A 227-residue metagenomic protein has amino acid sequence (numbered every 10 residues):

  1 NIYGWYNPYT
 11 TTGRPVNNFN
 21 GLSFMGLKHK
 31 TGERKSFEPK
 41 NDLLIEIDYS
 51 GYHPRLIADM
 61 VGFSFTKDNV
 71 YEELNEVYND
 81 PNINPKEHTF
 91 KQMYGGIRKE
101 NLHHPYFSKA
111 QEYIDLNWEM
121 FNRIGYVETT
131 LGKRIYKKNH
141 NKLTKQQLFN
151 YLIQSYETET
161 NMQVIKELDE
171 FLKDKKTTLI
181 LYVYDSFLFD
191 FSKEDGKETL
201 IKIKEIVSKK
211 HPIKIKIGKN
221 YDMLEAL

Functional and structural regions predicted by a protein language model:
N1-D80, T130-L172, T178-F187, T199-V207: Acidic, glycine-rich two-metal-ion catalytic cores of nucleic acid-processing enzymes
V16, F90, K214-G218: Residues in well-ordered beta-strands of folded domains
E38-Y52, T89-G95, K99-P105: Conserved catalytic palm subdomain of right-hand nucleotidyl-transferase polymerases, strongest for RNA-directed enzymes
N82-K91, T177-T178: Alpha-helical scaffolds flanking conserved acidic
G96-N101, A110-Q154, E194-L227: C-terminal polymerase-core module
F189-K193: Short beta-strand-to-loop capping motifs
